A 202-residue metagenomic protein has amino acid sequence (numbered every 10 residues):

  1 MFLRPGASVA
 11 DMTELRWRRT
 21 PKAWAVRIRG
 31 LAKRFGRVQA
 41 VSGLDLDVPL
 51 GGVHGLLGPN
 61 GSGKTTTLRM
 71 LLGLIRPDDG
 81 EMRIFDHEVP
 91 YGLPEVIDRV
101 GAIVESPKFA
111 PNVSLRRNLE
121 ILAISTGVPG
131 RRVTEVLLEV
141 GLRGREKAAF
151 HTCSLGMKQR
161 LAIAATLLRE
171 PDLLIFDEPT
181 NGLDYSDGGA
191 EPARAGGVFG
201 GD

Functional and structural regions predicted by a protein language model:
L72: Helix-to-loop junction immediately C-terminal to a conserved catalytic motif
G80-Y91, E95-V96: Conserved ABC transporter NBD signature motif
E120, I124, G130-R145: Conserved ABC ATPase "signature" region
I163: Hydrophobic anchor residue at the start of the ABC signature
E170: Conserved catalytic motifs of ABC-family nucleotide-binding domains
L174-E178: Catalytic Walker B motif of ABC-type/P-loop ATPase nucleotide-binding domains
